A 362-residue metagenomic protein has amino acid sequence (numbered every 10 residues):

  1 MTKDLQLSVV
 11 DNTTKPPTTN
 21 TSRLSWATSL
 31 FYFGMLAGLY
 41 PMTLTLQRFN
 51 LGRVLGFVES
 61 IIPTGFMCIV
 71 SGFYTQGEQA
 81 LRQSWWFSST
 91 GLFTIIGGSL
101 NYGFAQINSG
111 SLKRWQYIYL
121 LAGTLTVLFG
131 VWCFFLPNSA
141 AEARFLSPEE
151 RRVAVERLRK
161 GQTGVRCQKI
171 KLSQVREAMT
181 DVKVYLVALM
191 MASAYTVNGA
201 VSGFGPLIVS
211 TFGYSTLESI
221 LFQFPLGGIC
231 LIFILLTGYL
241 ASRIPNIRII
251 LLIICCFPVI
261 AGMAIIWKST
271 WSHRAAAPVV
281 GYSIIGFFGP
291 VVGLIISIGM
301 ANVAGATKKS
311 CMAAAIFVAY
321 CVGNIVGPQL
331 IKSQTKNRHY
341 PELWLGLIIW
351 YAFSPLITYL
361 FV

Functional and structural regions predicted by a protein language model:
M1-L36: Extracellular/periplasmic helix-loop-helix junction of adjacent transmembrane segments in MFS-like secondary
W26-L44, F224-L236: Central cavity-lining transmembrane alpha-helices of secondary-active solute carriers, predominantly the Major
M35-E59: Conserved MFS/SLC helix-loop-helix module at the cytosolic interface between two early adjacent transmembrane helices
Y40-P41, G65, I69, W86-N108 (+3 more regions): A gly/Pro-rich, aromatic-decorated transmembrane alpha-helix motif that marks the paired, flexible gating helices
I61-Y74, P290-G305: Intracellular juxtamembrane helix-capping segments at the cytosolic ends of symmetry-related transmembrane helices
S71, Q76-G91, N108-T180, E342-V362: Central mid-sequence intracellular linker of multi-pass
S173-Y239, N324-P328: Extracytoplasmic gate region of multi-pass secondary transporters
I247-I298: C-terminal transmembrane helical hairpin of 12-TM major facilitator-type secondary transporters
